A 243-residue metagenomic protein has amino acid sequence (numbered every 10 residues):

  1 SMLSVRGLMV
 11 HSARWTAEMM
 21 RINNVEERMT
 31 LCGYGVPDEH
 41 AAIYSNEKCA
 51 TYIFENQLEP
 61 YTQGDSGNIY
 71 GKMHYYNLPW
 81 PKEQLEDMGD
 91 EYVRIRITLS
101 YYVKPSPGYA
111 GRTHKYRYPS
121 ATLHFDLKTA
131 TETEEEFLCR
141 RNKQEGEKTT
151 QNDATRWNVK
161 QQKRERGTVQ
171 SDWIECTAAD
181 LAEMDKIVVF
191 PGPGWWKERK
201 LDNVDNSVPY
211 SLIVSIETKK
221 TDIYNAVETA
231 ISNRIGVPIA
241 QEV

Functional and structural regions predicted by a protein language model:
S1-V243: Topogenic and prosegment regions of secretory-pathway hydrolases and membrane enzymes
